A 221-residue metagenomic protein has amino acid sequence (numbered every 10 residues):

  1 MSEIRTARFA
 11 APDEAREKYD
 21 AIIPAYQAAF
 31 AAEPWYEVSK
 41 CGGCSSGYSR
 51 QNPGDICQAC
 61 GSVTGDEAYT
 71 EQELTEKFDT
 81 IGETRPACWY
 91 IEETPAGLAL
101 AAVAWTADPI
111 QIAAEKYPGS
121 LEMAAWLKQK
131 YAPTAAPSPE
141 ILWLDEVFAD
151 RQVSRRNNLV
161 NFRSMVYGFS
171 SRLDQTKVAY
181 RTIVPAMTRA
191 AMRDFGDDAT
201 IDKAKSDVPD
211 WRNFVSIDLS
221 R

Functional and structural regions predicted by a protein language model:
E3, P185-A186, T200-R221: C-terminal "cap" of GNAT-fold acetyltransferases
I4-I23, W35-Y36, G47-N52: A short beta-loop-alpha structural element at the N-terminal edge of CoA-dependent acyl/N-acetyltransferase catalytic
F30-P53, Q58-W89, E93-P95: Active-site rim helix/loop that mediates acceptor-substrate recognition in acyltransferases
L98, V103-E146: Conserved acyl-donor/pantetheine-binding loop and adjacent beta-alpha core of acyl/acetyltransferases and related
A135-P139, A149-S164: Conserved glycine-rich acetyl-CoA-binding loop
E140-L144, S171-M187: Conserved GNAT acetyl-CoA-binding A-motif
R189-T200: Short, aromatic/basic amphipathic alpha-helical patches
